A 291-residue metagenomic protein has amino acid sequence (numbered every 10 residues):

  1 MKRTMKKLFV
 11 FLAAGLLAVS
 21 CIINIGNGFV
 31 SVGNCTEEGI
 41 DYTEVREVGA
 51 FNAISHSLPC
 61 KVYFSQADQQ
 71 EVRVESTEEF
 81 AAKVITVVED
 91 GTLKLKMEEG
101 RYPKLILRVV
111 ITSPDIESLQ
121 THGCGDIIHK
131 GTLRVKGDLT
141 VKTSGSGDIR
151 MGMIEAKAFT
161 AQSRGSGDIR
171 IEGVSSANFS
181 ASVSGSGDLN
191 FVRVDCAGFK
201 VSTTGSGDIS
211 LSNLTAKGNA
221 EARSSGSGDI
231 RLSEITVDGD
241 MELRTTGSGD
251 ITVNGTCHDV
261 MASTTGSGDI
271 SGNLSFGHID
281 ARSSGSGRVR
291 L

Functional and structural regions predicted by a protein language model:
K2-L291: Intrinsically disordered, low-complexity terminal regions
